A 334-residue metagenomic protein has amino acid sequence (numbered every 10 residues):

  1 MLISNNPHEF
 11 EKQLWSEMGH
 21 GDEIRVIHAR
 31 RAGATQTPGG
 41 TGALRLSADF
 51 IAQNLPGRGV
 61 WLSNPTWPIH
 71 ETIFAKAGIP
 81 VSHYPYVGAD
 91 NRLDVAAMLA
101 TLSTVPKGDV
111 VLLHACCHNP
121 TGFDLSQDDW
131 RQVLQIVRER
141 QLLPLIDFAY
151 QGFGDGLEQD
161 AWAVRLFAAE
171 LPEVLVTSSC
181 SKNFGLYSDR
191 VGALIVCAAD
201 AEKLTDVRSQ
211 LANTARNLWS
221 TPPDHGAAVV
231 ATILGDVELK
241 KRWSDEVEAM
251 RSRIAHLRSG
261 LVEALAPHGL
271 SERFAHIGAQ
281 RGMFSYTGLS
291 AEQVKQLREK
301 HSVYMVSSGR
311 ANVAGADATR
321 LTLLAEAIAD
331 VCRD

Functional and structural regions predicted by a protein language model:
L2-R138, G152-F153, W162-V164, A168-A169 (+2 more regions): Conserved core of the PLP fold type I
R30-R31, I277-G282, V306-G309: Short Gly/Ser/Thr- and Asp/Glu-enriched loop/turn motifs at secondary-structure junctions
V81, P144, V174, Y304-M305: Hydrophobic beta-strand scaffold residues
F148-A149: Conserved Walker B
A163-D206, Q210: Active-site PLP attachment segment
R208-A227, I233-V262: Structural signature of PLP-dependent enzymes
S244-K300: Conserved PLP-binding catalytic core of the aspartate aminotransferase-like
